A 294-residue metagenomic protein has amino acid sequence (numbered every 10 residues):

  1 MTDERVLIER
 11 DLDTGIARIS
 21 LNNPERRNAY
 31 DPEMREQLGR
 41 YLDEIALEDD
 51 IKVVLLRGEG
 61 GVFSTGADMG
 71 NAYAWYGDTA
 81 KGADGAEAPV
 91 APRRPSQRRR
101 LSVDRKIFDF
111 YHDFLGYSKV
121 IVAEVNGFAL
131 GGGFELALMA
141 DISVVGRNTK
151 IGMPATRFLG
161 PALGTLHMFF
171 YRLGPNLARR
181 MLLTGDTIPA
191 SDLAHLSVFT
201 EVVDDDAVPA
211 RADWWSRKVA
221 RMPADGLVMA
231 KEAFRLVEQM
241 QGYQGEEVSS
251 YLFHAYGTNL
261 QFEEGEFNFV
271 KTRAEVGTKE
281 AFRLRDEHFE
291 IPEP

Functional and structural regions predicted by a protein language model:
M1-E59, A74: Conserved CoA-thioester-binding segment of acyl-CoA-metabolizing enzymes
M1-T14, K81-D84, I188-A190, A210 (+2 more regions): C-terminal alpha-helix plus adjacent terminal tail
I19, N23, Q37-L38, L56 (+5 more regions): Terminal peptide-recognition signature
P24-R27, G61, N148-K150, T187: A short, glycine- and basic residue-enriched loop/turn that sits immediately adjacent to a domain's principal
M34-Q37, K106, V208, S250: Hydrophobic alpha-helical membrane-association signature
G58-D109, R157-F158: Glycine- (often His-adjacent) and acidic-residue-rich active-site loop that binds/positions the CoA thioester
G61-T65, L130-G131, F234-V237, E275: Short, active-site-adjacent cap segments at secondary-structure transitions
H112-L227: Crotonase-fold acyl-CoA enzyme core
